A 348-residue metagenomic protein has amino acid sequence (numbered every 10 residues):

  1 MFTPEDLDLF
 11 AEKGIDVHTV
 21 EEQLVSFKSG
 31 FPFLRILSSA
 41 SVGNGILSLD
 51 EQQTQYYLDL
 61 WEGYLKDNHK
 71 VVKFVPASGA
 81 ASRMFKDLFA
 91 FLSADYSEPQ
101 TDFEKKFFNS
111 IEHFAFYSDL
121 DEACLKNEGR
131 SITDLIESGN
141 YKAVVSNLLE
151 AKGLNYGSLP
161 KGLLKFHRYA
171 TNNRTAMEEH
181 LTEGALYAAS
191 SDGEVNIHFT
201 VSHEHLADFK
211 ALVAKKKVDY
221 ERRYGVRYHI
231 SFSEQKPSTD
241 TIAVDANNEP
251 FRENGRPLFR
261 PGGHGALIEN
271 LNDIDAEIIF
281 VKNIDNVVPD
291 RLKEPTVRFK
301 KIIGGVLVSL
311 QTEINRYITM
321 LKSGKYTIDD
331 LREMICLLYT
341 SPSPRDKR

Functional and structural regions predicted by a protein language model:
M1-S39: Low-complexity, highly charged intrinsically disordered N-terminal segments that act as targeting/localization
V72-K86, G265-I268, D273: Conserved phosphate/anionic-ligand binding catalytic regions in large, soluble enzymes, centered on
C124-N173, M177, E249-F259, E277 (+1 more regions): Active-site cores of enzymes that catalyze phosphoryl transfer or operate on phosphate-rich substrates
R174-S191: Histidine-anchored nucleotide/phosphate-binding helix
V201-D208, F232-A246: Short, conserved secondary-structure transition motifs
F259-G263, L267-I268, N272, A276-G305: Extended, domain-scale alpha-helical bundle/helix-rich regions
V287-V288, E294-L338: Long, charge-rich alpha-helical interaction segments
Y339-R348: Single conserved hydrophobic/aromatic residue that forms the stacking wall/gate of nucleotide- or nucleobase-binding
